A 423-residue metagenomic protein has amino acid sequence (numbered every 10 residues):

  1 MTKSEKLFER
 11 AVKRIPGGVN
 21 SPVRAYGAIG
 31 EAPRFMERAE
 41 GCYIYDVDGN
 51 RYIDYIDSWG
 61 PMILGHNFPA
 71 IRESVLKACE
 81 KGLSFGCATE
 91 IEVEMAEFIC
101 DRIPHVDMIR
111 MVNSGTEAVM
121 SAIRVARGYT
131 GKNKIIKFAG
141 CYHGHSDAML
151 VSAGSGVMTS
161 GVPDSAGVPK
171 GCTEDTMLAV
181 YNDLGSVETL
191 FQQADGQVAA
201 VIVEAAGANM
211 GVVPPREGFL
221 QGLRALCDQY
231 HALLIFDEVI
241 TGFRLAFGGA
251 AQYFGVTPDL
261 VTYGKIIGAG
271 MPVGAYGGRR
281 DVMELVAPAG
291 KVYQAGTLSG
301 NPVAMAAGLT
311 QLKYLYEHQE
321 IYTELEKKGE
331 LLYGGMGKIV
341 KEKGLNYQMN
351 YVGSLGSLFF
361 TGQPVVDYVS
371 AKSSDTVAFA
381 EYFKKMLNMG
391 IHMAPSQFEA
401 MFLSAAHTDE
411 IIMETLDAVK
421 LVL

Functional and structural regions predicted by a protein language model:
M1-L423: Conserved N-terminal phosphate-binding loop of PLP-dependent enzymes in the Aspartate aminotransferase
